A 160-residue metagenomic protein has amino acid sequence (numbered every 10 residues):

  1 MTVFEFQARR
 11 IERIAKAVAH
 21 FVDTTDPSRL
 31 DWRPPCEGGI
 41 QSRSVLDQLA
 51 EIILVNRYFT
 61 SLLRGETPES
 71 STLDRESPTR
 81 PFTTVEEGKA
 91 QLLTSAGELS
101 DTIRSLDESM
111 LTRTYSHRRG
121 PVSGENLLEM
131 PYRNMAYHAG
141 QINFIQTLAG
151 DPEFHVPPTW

Functional and structural regions predicted by a protein language model:
M1-E5: Basic/polar N-terminal segments that are highly enriched at the extreme N-terminus, encompassing both cleavable
F6-R13, A17, A90-T94, E98: A non-catalytic, amphipathic alpha-helix used as a structural packing/dimerization or gating element in enzyme scaffolds
A8-E12, K16-A19, R29-E76, H117-W160: Short, contiguous alpha-helical
K16, P27-L30, R57, G97 (+2 more regions): Generic structural signal for secondary-structure transition and capping sites
T79-Y115, V122-Q141: Acidic/histidine-rich alpha-helical segments that form the ligand environment of transition-metal centers
